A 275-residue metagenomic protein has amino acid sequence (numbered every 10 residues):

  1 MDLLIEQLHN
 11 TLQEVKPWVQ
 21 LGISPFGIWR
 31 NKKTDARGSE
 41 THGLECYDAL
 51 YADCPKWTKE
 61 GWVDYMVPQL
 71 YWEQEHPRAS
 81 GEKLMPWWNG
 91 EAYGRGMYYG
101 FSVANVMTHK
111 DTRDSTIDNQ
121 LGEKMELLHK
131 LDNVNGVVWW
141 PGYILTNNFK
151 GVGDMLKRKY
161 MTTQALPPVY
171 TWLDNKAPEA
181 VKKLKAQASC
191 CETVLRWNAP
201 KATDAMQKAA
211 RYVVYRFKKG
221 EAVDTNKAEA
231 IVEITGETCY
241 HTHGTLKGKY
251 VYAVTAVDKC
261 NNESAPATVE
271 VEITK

Functional and structural regions predicted by a protein language model:
M1-R37, T41-H109: Glycoside hydrolase catalytic-domain groove-lining segments
I23-P25, V67-L70, F101-V103, V138-G142 (+6 more regions): Active-site proximal loops enriched in glycine and acidic residues that flank catalytic Cys/His/Asp and coordinate
Y51-P55, K59-P77, Y93-W172: Substrate-binding cleft of secreted/luminal carbohydrate-active enzymes
V63, V134, P178-V181, A209: Core-facing hydrophobic residues within beta-strands of well-ordered domains
G151-M206, C260-K275: Pro/Thr/Ser/Gly-rich low-complexity, intrinsically disordered linker/stalk tracts
P200-N226, P266: Solvent-exposed loop/turn segments flanking beta-strands in beta-repeat/beta-sandwich domains
A230-G236: Short beta-strand segments within Ig-like beta-sandwich modules, predominantly Fibronectin type-III
H241-E263: Beta-strand-rich modules
